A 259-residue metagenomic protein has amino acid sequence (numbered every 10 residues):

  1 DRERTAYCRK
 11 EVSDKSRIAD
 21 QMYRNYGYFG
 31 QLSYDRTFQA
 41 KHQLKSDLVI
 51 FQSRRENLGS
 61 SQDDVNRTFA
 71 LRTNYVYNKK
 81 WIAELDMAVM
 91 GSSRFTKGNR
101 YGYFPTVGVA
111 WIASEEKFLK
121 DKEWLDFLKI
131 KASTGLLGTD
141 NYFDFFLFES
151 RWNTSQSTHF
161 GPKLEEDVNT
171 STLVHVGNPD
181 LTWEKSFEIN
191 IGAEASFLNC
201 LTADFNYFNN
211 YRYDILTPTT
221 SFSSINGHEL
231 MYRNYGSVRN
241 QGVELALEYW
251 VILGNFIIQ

Functional and structural regions predicted by a protein language model:
D1-Q259: Extracellular/periplasmic, surface-exposed regions of secreted and cell-surface proteins
